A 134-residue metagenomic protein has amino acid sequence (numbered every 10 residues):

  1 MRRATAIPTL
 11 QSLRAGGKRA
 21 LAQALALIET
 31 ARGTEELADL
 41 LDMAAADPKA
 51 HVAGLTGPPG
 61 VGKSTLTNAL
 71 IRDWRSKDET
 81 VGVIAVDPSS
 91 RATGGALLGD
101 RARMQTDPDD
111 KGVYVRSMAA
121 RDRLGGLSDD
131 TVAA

Functional and structural regions predicted by a protein language model:
T5-R19, Q23-V61, L70-A134: Nucleotide-state-sensitive switch-loop elements of NTP-binding domains
L66: Hydrophobic positions on the alpha1 helix immediately C-terminal to the Walker A/P-loop
